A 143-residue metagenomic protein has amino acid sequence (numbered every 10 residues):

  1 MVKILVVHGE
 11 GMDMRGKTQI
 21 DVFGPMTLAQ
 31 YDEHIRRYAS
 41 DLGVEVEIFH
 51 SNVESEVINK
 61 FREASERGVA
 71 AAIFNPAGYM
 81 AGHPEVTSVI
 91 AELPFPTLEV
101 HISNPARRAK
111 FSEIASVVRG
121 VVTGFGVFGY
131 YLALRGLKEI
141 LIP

Functional and structural regions predicted by a protein language model:
M1-I4: Extreme N-terminal starter segment of soluble prokaryotic enzymes
V7-H8: Short hydrophobic segments within beta-strands
R15-Q30: Glycine- and acidic-residue-enriched helix-capping/strand-helix junction motifs
L42, L93, S116-V117: Short, structured coil segments at secondary-structure junctions
E47-S55: Short beta->alpha junction loops
E56-N75: Short, electropositive alpha-helical surface patch
V69-P105: Mid-chain, well-packed structural core segment of small domains
A106-P143: Short, glycine-/small-residue-rich phosphate/pyrophosphate-handling segment
